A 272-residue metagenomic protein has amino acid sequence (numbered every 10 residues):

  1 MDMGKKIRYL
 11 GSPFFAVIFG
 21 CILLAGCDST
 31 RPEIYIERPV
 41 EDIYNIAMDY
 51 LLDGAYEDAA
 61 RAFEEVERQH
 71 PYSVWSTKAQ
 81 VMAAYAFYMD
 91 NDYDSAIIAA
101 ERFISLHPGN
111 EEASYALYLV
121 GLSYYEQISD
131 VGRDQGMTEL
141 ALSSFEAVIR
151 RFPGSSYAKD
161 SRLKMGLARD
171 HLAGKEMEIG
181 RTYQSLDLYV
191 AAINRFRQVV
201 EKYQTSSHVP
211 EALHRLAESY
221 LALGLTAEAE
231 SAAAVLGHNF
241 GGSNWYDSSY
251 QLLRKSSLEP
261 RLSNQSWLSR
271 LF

Functional and structural regions predicted by a protein language model:
D2-I7, L23-F272: Acidic, polar-rich low-complexity tracts and alpha-helical solenoid repeat scaffolds
P13-A25: Bacterial N-terminal signal peptides
